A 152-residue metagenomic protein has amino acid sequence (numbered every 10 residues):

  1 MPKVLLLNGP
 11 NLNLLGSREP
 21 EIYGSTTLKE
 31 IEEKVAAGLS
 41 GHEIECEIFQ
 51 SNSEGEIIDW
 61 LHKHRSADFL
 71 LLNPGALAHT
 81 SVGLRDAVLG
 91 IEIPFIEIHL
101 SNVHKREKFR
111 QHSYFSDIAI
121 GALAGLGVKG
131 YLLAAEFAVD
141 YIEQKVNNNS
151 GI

Functional and structural regions predicted by a protein language model:
M1-L5: Extreme N-terminal starter segment of soluble prokaryotic enzymes
L6, L72-N73: Redox-cofactor binding/interface segments in oxidoreductases and associated redox assembly factors
L15-K29: Glycine- and acidic-residue-enriched helix-capping/strand-helix junction motifs
V35-H64, R85-I91, I96: Nucleotide and nucleotide-moiety/phosphate-recognizing core
H64-L70: Short acidic/histidine-rich motifs immediately flanking catalytic phosphotransfer sites in two-component signaling
L77, V82-A134: Flexible, gly/pro- and Lys/Arg-enriched active-site loops
A124-I152: A charged, well-structured terminal subsegment
